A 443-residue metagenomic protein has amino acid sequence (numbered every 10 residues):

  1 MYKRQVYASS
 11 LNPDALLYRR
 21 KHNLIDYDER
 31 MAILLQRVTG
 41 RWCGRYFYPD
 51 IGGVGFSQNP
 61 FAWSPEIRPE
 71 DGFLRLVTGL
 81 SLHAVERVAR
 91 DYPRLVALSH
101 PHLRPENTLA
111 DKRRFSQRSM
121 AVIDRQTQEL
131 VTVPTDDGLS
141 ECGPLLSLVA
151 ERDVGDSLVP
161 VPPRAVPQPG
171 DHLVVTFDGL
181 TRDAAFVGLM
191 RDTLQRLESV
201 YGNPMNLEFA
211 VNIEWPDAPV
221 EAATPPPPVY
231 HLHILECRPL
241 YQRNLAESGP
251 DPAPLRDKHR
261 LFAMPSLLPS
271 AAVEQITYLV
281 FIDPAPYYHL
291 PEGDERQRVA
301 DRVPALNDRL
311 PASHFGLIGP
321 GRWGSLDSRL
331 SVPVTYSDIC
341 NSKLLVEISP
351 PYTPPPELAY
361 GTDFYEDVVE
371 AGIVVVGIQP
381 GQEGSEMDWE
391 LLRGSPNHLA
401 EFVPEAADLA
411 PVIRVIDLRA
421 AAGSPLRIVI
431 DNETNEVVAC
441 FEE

Functional and structural regions predicted by a protein language model:
K3-P351, D367, A406, L418 (+2 more regions): Conserved mixed alpha/beta core segments that line enzyme active sites in large multi-domain catalysts
L345-Q379: Generic long, charged, amphipathic alpha-helical segments
E366-E443: Acidic, glycine-rich flexible loop/linker segments
